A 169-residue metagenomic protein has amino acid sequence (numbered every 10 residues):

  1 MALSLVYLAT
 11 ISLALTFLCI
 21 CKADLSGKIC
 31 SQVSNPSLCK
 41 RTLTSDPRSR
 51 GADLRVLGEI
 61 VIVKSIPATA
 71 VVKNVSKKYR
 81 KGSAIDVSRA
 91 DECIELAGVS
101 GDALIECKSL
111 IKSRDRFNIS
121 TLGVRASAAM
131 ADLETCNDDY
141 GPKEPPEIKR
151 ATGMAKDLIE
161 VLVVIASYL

Functional and structural regions predicted by a protein language model:
M1-L25: Terminal membrane/secretory targeting segments in land-plant proteins
A23-L169: Folded extracytoplasmic luminal domains of secretory or organellar precursors
